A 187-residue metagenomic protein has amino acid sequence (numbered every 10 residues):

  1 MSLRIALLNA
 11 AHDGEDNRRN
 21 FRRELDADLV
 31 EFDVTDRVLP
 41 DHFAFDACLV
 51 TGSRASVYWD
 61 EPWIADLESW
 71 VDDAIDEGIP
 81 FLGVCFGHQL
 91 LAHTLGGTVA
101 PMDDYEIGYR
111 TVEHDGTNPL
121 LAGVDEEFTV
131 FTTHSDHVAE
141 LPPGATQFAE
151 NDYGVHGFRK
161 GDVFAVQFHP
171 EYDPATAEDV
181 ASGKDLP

Functional and structural regions predicted by a protein language model:
M1-S69, D73-E77, P187: N-terminal beta1-alpha1 cap of cysteine-dependent amidohydrolase-like domains
R18-R19, D60-W63, L95-G96, P143-G144 (+1 more regions): Short amphipathic alpha-helical segments
D33, A55, G87, D136 (+1 more regions): Catalytic metal-binding/acid-base residues of hydrolase active sites
T51-N118: Cysteine-nucleophile active-site neighborhood
L95-A175: Pocket-forming structural segment of enzyme catalytic cores
Y172-P187: Acyltransferase
